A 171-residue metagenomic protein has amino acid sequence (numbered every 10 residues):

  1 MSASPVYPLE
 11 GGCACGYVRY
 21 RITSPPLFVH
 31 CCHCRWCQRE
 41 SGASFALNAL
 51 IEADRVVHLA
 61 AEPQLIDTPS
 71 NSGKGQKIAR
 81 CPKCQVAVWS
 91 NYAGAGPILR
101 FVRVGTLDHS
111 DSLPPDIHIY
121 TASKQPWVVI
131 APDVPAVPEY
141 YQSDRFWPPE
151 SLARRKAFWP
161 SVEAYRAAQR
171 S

Functional and structural regions predicted by a protein language model:
M1-E10, Y17-S171: A short Gly-Trp-Pro
